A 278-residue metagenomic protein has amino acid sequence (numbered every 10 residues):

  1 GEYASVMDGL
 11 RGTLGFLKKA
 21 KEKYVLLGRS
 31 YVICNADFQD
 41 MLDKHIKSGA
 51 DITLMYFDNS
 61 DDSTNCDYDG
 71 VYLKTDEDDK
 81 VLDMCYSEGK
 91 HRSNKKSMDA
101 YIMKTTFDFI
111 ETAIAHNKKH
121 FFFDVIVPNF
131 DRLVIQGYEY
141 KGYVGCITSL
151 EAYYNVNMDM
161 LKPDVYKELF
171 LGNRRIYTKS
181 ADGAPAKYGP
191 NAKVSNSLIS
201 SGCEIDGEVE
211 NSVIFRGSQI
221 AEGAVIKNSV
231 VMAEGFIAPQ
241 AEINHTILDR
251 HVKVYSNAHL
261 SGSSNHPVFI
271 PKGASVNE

Functional and structural regions predicted by a protein language model:
G1-M158, I270: Unchanged
H116-E278: Left-handed beta-helix
